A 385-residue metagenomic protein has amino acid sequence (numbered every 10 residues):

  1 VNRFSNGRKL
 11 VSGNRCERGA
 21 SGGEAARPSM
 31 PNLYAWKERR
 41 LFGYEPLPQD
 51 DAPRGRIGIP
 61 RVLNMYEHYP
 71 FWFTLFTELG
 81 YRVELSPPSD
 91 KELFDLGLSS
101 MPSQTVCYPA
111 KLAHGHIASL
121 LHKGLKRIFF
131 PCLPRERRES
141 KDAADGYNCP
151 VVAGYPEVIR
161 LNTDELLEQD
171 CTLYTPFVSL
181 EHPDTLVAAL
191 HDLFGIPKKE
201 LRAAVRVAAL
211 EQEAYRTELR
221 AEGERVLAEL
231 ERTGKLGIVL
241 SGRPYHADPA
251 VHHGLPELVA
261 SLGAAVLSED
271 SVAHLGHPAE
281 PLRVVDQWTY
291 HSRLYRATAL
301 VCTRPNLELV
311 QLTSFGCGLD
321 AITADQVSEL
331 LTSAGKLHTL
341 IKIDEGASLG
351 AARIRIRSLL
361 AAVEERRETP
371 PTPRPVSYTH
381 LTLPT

Functional and structural regions predicted by a protein language model:
V1-M30: Cys/His-rich short segments
V1-R3, L112-K123, R127-K141, G154 (+1 more regions): Phosphate/diphosphate-binding loops
R39-Q49, P176-L275, E368, S377: A charged, amphipathic alpha-helical module
N64, Y69, L75, L79 (+3 more regions): Redox- and metal-dependent alpha/beta enzyme cores, enriched for Fe-S-associated oxidoreductases and cofactor-handling
Y81-T105, T175-P183, A264-D286, I343-A351: Short connector loops at secondary-structure junctions
A113-L120, D286-T303, I322-T323: A short, acidic, amphipathic alpha-helical segment used as a generic capping/interface helix at domain edges
L133-R135, E139-P197, C302, Q311-P375: Peripheral docking tails and interdomain loops at the edges of cofactor- or intermediate-handling domains
T379-T385: Conserved small/polar residues in nucleotide/adenosyl-binding loops
